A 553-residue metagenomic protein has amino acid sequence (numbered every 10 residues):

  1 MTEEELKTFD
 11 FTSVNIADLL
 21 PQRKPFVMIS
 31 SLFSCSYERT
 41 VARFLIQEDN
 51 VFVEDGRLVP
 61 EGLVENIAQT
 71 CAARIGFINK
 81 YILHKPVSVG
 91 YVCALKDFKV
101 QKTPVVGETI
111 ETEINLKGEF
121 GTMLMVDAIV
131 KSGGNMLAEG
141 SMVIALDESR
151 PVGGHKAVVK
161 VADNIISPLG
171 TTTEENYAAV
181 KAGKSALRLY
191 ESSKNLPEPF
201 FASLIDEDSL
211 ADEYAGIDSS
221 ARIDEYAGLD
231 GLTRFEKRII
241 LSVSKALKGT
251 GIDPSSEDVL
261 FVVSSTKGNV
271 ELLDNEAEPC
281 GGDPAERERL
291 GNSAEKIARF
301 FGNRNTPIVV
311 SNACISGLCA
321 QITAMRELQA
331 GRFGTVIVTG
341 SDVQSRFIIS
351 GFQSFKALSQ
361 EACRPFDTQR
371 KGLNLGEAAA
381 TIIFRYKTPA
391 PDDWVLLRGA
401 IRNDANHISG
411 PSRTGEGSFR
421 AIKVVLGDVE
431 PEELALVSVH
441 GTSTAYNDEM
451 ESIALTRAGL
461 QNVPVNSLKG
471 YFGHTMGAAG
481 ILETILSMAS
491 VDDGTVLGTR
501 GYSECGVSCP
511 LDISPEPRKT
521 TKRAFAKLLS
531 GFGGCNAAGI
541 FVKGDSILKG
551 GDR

Functional and structural regions predicted by a protein language model:
M1-R57, V87-V89, Q101-V106, F120-M123 (+2 more regions): Non-catalytic linker/capping segments at the edges of enzyme domains
L45-Q47, G56-G62, T172-K184: Short Gly/aromatic-enriched secondary-structure transition segments
V59-H84, V491: Active-site helix/loop of acyl-thioester processing domains in fatty-acid/polyketide metabolism, spanning hotdog-fold
I75-E111: Hydrophobic beta-strand-centered segment that forms part of the acyl-chain substrate-binding groove
A157-I166, T173-F201, L358, A362-P431 (+2 more regions): Condensing-enzyme catalytic core mediating Claisen C-C bond formation in acyl metabolism
K160, R188-I308, Q344, E432-N447 (+1 more regions): Conserved beta-ketoacyl condensing-enzyme motif
Y214-S244, A277, G282-R287, P307-C319 (+5 more regions): Active-site pocket-shaping loop/turn-to-helix segments
G249-V262, G281-G282, E295-T306, Q329-V336 (+6 more regions): Structural signature of cysteine-dependent C-C bond-forming condensing enzymes
